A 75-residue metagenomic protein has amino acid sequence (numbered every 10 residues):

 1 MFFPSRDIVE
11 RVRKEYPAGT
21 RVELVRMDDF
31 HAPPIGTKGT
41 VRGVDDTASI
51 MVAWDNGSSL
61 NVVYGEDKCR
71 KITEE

Functional and structural regions predicted by a protein language model:
F2-E75: Basic/aromatic-rich interaction segments and small domains that mediate binding to polyanionic partners
